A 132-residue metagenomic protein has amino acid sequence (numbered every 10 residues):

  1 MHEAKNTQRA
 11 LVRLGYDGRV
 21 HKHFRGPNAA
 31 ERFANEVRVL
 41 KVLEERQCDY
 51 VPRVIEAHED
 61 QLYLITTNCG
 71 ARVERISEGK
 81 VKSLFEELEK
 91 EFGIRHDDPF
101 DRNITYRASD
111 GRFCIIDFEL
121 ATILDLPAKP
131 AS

Functional and structural regions predicted by a protein language model:
M1-V42: ATP-binding glycine-rich loop module of kinase domains
K5-R9, C48, D98: Residues that act as N-cap/strand-start positions at coil-to-secondary-structure junctions
V12-R13, G18-K22, V51, I65 (+2 more regions): Short hydrophobic-acidic sequence motifs that mark active-site Asp/Glu residues
G15, H58-D60, R107-S109: Structural motif
R25, A29-R32, K41-L84: Conserved structural core of kinase catalytic domains
I76-K82, L88-D97, D101-S132: C-lobe/activation-segment region of protein kinase-like
